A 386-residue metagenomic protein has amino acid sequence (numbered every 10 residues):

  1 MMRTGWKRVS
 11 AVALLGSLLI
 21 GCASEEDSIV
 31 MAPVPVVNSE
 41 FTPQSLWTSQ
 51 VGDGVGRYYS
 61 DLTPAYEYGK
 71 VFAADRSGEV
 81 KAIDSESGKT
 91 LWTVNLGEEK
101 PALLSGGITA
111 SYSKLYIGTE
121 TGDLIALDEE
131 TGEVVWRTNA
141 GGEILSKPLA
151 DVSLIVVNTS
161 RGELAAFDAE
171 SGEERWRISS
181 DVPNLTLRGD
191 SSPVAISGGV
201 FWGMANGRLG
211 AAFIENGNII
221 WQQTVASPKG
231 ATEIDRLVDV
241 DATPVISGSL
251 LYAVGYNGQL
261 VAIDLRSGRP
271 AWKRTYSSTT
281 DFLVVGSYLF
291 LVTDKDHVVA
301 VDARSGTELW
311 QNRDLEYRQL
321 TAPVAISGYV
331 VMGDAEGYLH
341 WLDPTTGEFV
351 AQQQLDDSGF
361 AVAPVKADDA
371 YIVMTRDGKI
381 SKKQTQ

Functional and structural regions predicted by a protein language model:
M2-S10: Bacterial N-terminal signal peptides that target proteins for export
L19-G21: C-terminal motif of bacterial Sec signal peptides marking the signal peptidase cleavage site
E26-A32, V37-A65, T93-T109, W136-D151 (+5 more regions): Extracytoplasmic beta-rich repeat domains
D75, T119, T159-S160, M204-A205 (+4 more regions): Structural signature of WD-repeat beta-propellers
D84-S87, D128-T131, D168-G172, I214-G217 (+4 more regions): Short loop/turn segments that connect beta-strands within beta-propeller blades
Y288-A300, T307-W341: Loop/turn-rich, solvent-exposed surfaces of beta-rich toroidal or solenoidal domains
